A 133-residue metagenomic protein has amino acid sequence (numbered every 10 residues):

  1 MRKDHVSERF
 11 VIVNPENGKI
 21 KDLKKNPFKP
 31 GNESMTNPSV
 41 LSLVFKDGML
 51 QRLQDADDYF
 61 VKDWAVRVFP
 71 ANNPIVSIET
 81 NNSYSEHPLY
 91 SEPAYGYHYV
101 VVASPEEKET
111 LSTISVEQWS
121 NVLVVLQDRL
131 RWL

Functional and structural regions predicted by a protein language model:
M1-L133: Active-site microenvironments that recognize anionic phosphate/pyrophosphate groups
